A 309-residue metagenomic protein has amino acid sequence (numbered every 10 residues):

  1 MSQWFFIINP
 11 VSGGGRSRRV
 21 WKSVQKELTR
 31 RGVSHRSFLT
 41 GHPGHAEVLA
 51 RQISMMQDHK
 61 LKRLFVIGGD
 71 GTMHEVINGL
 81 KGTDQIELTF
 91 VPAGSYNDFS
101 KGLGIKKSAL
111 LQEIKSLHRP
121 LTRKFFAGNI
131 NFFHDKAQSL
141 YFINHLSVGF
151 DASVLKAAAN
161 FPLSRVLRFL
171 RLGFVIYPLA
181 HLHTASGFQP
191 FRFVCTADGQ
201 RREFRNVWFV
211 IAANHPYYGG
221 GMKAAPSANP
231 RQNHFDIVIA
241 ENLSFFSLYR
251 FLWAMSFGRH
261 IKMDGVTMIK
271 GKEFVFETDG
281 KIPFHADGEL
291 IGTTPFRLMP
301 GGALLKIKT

Functional and structural regions predicted by a protein language model:
M1-L64, H74, K115: ATP/NTP phosphate-donor binding region
I7, V91, V238-A240: Short hydrophobic segments within beta-strands
P10, I67-G69, A93-G94: Glycine-rich beta-strand-to-loop/alpha-helix junction loops that act as flexible
S17, A197-G199, F204-N206, K223-A225 (+1 more regions): ATP/nucleoside-binding phosphotransfer catalytic cores, i.e., glycine-rich phosphate-binding loops
R18-V20, I77-L80, K101-L103, K223-A224: Short amphipathic alpha-helical segments
R31, G82-N206: Catalytic core of DAGKc-family lipid kinases
T72-I86: Short Gly/Thr/Asp-enriched flexible loops that form oxyanion-binding sites at enzyme active sites
D151, I211-A225, L290: Glycine-rich phosphate/pyrophosphate-binding beta-alpha loops
